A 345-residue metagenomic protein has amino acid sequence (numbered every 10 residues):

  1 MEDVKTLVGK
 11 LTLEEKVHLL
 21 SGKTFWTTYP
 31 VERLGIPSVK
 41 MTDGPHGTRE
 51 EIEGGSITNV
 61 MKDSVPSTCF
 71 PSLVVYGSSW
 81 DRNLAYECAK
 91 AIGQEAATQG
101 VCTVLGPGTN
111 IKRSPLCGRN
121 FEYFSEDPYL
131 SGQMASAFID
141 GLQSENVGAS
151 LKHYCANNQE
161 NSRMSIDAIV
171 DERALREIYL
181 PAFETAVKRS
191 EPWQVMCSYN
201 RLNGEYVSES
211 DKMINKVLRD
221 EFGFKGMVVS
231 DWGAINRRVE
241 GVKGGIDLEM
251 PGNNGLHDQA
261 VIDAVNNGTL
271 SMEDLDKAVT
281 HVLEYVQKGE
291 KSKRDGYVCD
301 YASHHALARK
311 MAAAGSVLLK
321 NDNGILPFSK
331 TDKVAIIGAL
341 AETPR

Functional and structural regions predicted by a protein language model:
M1-R345: Glycoside hydrolase catalytic-domain context in secreted enzymes
